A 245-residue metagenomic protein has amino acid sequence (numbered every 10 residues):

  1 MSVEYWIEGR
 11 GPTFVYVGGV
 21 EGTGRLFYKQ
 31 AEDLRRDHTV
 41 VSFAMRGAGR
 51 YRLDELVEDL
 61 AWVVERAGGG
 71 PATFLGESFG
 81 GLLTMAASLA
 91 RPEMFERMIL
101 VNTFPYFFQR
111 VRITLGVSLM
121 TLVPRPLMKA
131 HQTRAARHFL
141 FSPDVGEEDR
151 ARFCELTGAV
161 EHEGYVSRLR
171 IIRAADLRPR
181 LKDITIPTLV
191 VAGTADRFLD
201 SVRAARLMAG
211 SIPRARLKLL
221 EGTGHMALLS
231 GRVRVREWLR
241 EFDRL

Functional and structural regions predicted by a protein language model:
E4-G49: Conserved HGGG/HGGXW glycine-rich cap/lid loop of the alpha/beta-hydrolase fold
Y28, E32, V41-L75, E237: Active-site loop/oxyanion-hole signature of alpha/beta-hydrolase fold enzymes
G76, G80, T84: Gly/Ala-rich beta-loop-alpha elbow adjacent to hydrolase catalytic centers
L89, F95-R125: Flexible "cap/lid" loop of the alpha/beta hydrolase fold
Q109-V111, M128-K182: Conserved alpha/beta-hydrolase catalytic His-Asp/Glu region
I184, V190-A192, D196: Short beta-strand/loop motif that positions the catalytic acidic residue of the alpha/beta-hydrolase fold
R197-A204: Conserved alpha/beta-hydrolase "acid-adjacent" motif
A215-L245: Catalytic active-site module of serine/aspartate enzymes centered on a nucleophile-bearing elbow/loop
